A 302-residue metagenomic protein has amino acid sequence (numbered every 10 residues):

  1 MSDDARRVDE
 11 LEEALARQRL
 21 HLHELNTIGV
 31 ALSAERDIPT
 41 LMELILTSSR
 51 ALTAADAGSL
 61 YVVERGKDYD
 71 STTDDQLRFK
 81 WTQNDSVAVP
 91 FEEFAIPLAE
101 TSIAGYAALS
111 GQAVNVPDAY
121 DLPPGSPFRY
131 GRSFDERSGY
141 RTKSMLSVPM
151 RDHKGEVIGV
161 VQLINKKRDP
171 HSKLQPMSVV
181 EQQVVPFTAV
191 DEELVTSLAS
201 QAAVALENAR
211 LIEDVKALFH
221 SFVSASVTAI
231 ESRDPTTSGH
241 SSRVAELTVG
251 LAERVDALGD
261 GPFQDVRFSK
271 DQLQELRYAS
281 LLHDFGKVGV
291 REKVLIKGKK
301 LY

Functional and structural regions predicted by a protein language model:
M1-T40, L44, A51, L211-A225: Signal-transmission linkers at sensory-effector interfaces
D4, A34-I38, M42, E100 (+5 more regions): The cytosolic transmitter module of two-component sensor histidine kinases
D4-L11, I103-A113, V160, D169 (+5 more regions): Signal-transmission/dimerization alpha-helices at domain junctions
G29-A34, I45-A54, V62, K67-Y69 (+4 more regions): Short regulatory alpha-helical segment in sensory/regulatory domains of signaling proteins that mediates
T47, S59-A99, D121-L122, V161 (+3 more regions): GAF sensory/regulatory domain recognition with acknowledged cross-activation on helical regulatory dimers
A88, P117-S144, N165, P170-V184: Signal-transducing coupling segments at domain and membrane junctions
F91, Q112, D169-P186, E213 (+2 more regions): Metal-dependent catalytic cores of enzymes that make or break cyclic nucleotides and related phosphoester linkages
K143-D152, V157-G159: A short, aliphatic-rich beta-strand micro-motif
